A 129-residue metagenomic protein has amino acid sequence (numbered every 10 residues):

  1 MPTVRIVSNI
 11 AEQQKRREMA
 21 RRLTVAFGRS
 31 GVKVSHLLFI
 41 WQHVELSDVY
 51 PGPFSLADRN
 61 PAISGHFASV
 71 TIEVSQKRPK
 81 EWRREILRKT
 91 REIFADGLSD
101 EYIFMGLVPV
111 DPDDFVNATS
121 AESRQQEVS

Functional and structural regions predicted by a protein language model:
M1-S129: Interaction-mediating elements
